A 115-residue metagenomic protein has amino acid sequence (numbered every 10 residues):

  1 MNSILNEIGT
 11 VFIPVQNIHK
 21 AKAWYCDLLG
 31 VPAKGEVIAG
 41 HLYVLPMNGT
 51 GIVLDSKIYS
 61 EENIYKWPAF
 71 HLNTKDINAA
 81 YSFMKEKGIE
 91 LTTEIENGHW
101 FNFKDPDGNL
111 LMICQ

Functional and structural regions predicted by a protein language model:
M1-I4, T10-I13, K34, Y81-Q115: Vicinal oxygen chelate
M1-K22, G49, P68-F70: N-terminal beta-strand motif that seeds the catalytic metal site of vicinal oxygen chelate
E7-G9, H41, T50, K66-P68 (+2 more regions): A generic structural signal for short beta-strands and their flanking turns/coil linkers
H19-P32: Amphipathic alpha-helical segments
P32-W67, L110-Q115: Conserved short beta-strand elements that form part of the metal-binding/catalytic scaffold of enzyme active sites
K66-Y81: Mid-chain, well-packed structural core segment of small domains
